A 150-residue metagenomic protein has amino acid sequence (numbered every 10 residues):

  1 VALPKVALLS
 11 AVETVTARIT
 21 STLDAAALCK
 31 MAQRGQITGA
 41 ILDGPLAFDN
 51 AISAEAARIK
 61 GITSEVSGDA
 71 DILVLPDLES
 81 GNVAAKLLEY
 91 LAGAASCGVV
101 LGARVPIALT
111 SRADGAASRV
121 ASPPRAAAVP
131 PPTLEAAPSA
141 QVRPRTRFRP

Functional and structural regions predicted by a protein language model:
V1-V12, A26, P106: Internal alpha/beta core interface subdomains
V1-V6, G35-P45, P132-R145: Flexible, glycine/charged-enriched surface loops at secondary-structure junctions
L8-L9, V74, S122: Buried hydrophobic positions in well-ordered alpha/beta secondary-structure cores of metabolic enzymes
A11-A17, S21-D71: Active-site rim loops that border cofactor/substrate pockets in soluble metabolic enzymes
T22-C29, L88-G93, P123-A128: Short, solvent-exposed amphipathic alpha-helical segments in soluble enzyme and RNA/protein-processing domains
P45-A47, V100-G115: Short, flexible loop segments at boundaries between secondary-structure elements
A56-A103: A C-terminal functional module that forms or caps the active site or interfaces directly with catalytic machinery
R112-P150: N-terminal charge/polar-biased segments
